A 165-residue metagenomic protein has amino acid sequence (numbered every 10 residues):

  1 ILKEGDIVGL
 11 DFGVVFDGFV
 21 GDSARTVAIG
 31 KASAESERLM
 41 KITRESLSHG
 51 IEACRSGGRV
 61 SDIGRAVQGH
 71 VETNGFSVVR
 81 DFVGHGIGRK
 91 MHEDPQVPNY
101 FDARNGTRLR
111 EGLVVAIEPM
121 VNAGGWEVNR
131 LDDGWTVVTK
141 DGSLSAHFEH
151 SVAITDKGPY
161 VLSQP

Functional and structural regions predicted by a protein language model:
I1-P165: Active-site neighborhoods and metal-handling regions in enzymes and metal-associated proteins
